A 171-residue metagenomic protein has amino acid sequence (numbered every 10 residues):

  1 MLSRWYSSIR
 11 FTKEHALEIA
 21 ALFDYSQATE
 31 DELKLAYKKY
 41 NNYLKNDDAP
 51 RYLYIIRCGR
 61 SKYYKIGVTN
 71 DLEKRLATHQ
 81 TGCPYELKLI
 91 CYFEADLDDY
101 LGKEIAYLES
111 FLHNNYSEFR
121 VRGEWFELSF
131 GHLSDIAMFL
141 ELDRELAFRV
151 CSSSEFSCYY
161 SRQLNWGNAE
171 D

Functional and structural regions predicted by a protein language model:
M1-D171: Non-catalytic accessory segments flanking enzymatic or RNA/DNA-binding domains
